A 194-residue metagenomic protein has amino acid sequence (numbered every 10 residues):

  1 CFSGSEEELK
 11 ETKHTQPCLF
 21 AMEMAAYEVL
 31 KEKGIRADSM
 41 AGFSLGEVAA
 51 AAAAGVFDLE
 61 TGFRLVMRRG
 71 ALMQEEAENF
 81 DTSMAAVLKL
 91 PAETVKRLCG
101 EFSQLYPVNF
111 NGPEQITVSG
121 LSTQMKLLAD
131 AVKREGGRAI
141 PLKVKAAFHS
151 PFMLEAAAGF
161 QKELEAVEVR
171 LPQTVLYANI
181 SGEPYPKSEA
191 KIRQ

Functional and structural regions predicted by a protein language model:
C1-A41, V118: Helix-rich "cap/lid" substructures immediately adjacent to catalytic or cofactor-binding pockets
G4-S5, Q16, A54-Q194: Alpha/beta catalytic cores of group-transfer enzymes, especially the acyltransferase/condensing modules of polyketide
L19, A26, E47-A50, L72 (+1 more regions): Hydrophobic side chains within alpha-helical segments
E23, D38, G42-G46, A50 (+1 more regions): Gly/Ala-rich beta-loop-alpha elbow adjacent to hydrolase catalytic centers
V29-K33, A51-F57: Alpha-helix C-terminal capping segments
G34, S44, E168: Conserved functional loop/turn residues at catalytic and ligand-binding sites
